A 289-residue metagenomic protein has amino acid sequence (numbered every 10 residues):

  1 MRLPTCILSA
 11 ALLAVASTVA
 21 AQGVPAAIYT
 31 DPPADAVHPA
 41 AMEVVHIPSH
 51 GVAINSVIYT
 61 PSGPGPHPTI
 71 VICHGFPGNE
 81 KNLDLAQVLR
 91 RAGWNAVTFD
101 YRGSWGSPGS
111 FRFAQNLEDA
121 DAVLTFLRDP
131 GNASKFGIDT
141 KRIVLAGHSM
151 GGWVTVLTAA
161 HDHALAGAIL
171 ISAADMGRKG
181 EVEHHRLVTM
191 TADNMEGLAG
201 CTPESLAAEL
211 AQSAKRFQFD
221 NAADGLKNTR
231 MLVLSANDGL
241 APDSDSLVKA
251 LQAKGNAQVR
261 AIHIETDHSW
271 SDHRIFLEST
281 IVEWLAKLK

Functional and structural regions predicted by a protein language model:
G23-P64: N-terminal cap/lid segment of alpha/beta-hydrolase-fold proteins
V24-P25, L157-L206, L226-T229: Hydrolase active-site cap/lid region
H67, H74-G78: Active-site glycine-rich loops that stabilize anionic/oxyanionic intermediates across multiple enzyme folds
I72-G75, T98: Structural cue for short, hydrophobic secondary-structure segments
L89-P108: Conserved alpha/beta-hydrolase
R112-G137: Alpha/beta-hydrolase active-site loop
K135-S149: Alpha/beta-hydrolase fold nucleophile elbow
E209-S279, W284: Serine-hydrolase catalytic core
